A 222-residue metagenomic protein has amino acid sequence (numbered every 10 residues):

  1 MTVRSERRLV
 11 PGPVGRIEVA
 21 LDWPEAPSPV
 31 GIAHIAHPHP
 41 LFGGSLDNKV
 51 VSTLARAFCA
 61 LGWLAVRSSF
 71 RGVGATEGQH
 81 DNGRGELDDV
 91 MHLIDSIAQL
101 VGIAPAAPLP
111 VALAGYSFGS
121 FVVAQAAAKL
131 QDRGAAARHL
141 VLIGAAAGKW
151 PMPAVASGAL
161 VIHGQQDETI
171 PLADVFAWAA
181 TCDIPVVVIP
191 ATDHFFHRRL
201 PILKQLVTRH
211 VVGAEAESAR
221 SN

Functional and structural regions predicted by a protein language model:
V10-G12, R16-A106: Serine-hydrolase catalytic machinery in alpha/beta-hydrolase-like enzymes
L64, D183-P185: Conserved beta-strand segments of alpha/beta enzyme cores
R71, V187-D193: Short glycine-rich catalytic loops that host catalytic nucleophiles or stabilize transition states across multiple
V90-G158: Primarily recognizes the serine-hydrolase "nucleophile elbow" in alpha/beta-hydrolase and SGNH/GDSL folds
S96-L100, L206-S218: C-terminal alpha-helix
V155, V161-H163, D167: Short beta-strand/loop motif that positions the catalytic acidic residue of the alpha/beta-hydrolase fold
Q165-I170, H194-F195: Acidic catalytic loop of the alpha/beta-hydrolase fold
T192-K204: Catalytic histidine-centered segment of alpha/beta-hydrolase-like enzymes
